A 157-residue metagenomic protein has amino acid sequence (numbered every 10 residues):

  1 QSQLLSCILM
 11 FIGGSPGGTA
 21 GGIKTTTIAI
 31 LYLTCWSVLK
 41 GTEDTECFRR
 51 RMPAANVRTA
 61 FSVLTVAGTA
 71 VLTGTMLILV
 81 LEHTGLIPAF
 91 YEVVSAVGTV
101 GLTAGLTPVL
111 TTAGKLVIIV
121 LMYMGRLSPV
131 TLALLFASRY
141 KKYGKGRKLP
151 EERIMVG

Functional and structural regions predicted by a protein language model:
Q1-G157: Membrane-proximal intracellular helices of multi-pass ion channels
